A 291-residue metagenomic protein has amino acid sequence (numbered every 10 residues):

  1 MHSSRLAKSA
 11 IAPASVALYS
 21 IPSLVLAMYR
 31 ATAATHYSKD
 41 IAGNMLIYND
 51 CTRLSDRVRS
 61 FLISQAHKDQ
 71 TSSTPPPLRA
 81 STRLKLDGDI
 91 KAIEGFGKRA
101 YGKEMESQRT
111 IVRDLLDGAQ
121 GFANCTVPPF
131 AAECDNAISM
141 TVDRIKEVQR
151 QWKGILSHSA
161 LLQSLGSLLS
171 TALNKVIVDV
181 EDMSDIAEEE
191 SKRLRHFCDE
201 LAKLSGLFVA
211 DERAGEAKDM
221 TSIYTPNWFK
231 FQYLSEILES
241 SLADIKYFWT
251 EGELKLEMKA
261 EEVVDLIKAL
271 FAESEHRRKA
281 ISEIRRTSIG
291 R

Functional and structural regions predicted by a protein language model:
M1-R291: Extended alpha-helical "rod" scaffolds
